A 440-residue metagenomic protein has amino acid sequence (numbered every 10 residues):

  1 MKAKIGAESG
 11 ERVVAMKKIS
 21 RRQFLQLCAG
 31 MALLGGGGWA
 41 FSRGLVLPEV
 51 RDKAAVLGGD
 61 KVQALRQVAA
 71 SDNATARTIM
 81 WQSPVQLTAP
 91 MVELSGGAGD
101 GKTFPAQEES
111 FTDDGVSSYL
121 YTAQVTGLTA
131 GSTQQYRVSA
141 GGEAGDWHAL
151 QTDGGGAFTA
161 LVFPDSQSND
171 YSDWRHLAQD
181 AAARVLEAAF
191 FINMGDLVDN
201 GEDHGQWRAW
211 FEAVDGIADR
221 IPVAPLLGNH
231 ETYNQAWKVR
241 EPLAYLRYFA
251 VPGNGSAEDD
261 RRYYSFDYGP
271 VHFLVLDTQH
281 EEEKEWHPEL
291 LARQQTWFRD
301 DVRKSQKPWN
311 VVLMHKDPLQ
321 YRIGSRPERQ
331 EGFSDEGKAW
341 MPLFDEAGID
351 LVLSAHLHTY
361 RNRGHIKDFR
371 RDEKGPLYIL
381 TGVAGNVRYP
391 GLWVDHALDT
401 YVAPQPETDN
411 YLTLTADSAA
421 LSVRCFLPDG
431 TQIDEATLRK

Functional and structural regions predicted by a protein language model:
M1-I19, M31-A32: Secretory targeting signals
K17-V162, E407-T408, T413-K440: Acidic, histidine-bearing metal-coordination/catalytic regions of metal-dependent phosphoesterases
T75-R77, T88-M91, N169-S172, Y233 (+4 more regions): Short, solvent-exposed loop/turn elements at domain surfaces
T122-V125, T133-Q151, G205-Q306, P327-S334 (+4 more regions): Extended active-site neighborhood of metal-dependent phosphoesterases/phosphodiesterases
L128, W174-Q235, E346: Core catalytic region of metal-dependent phosphoesterases/phosphodiesterases, especially metallo-beta-lactamase-like
V162-P164, F191-G195, V223-G228, V311-M314 (+2 more regions): Active-site neighborhood of phospho(di)ester-bond hydrolases with catalytic His/Asp-centered motifs
V198, S305-I323: Short acidic, glycine-rich surface-loop motifs adjacent to enzyme active sites
T278, M314-D317, H356-L357, F426: Short, well-ordered beta-to-alpha junction loops that form the rim of enzyme active sites and present histidine/acidic
